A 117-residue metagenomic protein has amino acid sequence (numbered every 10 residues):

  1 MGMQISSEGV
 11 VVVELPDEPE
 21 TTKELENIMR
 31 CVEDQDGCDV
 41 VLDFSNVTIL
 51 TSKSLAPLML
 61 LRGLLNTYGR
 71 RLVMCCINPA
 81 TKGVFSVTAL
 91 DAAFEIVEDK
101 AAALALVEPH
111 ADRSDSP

Functional and structural regions predicted by a protein language model:
M1-R30, F44-I49: STAS-typified acidic loop motif
M29-V32, V40-V41, K53-L55, L60-A105 (+1 more regions): Amphipathic, Lys/Arg-enriched alpha-helical "gate/interface" segment within cytosolic domains that mediates
